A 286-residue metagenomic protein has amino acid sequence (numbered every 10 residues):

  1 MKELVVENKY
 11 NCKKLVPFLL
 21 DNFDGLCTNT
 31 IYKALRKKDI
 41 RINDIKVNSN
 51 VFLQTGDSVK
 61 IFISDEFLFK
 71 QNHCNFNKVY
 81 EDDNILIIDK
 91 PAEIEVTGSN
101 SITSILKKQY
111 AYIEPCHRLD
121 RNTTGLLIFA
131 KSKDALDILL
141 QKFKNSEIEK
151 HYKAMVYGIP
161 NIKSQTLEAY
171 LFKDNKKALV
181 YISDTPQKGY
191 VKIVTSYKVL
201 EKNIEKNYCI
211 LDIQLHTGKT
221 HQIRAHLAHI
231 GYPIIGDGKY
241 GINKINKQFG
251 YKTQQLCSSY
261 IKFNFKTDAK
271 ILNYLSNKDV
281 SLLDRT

Functional and structural regions predicted by a protein language model:
M1-K176, I204: RNA pseudouridine synthases
M1-K33, Q187-K188, K198-E201, E205-Y208 (+2 more regions): Pseudouridine synthases involved in rRNA/tRNA modification
N48-F52, D212, T253: Short, surface-exposed secondary-structure edge patches
L86, I210-Q214: Short, well-ordered beta-strand segments enriched in hydrophobic/aromatic residues
G158, Q214-T217: Non-cytosolic beta-sheet module surface loops
T166, N175-K176, T185-L200: Non-catalytic RNA-recognition surface used by pseudouridine synthases
L167-Y170, L211, R224-A225: Beta-strand scaffold of nucleotide-dependent catalytic cores
